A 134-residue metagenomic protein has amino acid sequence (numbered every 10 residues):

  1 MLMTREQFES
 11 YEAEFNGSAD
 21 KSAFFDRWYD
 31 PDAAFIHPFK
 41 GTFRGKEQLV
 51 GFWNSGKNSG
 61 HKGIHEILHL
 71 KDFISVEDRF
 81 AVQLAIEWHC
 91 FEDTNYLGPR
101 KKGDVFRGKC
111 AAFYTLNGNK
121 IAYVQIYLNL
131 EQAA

Functional and structural regions predicted by a protein language model:
M1-P31, G63: Short acidic-aromatic low-complexity motifs
F8, E12-F15, Y29, L49 (+3 more regions): Hydrophobic alpha-helical core bundles mediating ligand binding, dimerization, or RNAP-core interactions
F35-G56: Short solvent-exposed beta->alpha transition segments
I36, N54-A134: A beta-strand edge to alpha-helix "cap/lid" segment located at domain peripheries
